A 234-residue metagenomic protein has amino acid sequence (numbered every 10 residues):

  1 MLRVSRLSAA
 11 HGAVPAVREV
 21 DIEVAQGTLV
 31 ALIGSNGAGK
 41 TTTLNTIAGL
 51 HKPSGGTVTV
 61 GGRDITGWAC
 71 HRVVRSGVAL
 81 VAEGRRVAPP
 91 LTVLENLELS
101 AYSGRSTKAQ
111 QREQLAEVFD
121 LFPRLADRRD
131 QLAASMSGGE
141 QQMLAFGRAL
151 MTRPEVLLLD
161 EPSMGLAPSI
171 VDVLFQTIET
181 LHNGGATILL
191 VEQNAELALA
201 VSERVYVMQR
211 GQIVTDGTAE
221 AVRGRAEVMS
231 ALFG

Functional and structural regions predicted by a protein language model:
G12, V30, W68, V93-E113 (+1 more regions): ABC-type ATPase nucleotide-binding domains, specifically the catalytic core motifs of the NBD
I33-S35: The feature captures the beta-strand-to-loop junction immediately N-terminal to the Walker
A48: Helix-to-loop junction immediately C-terminal to a conserved catalytic motif
K52, D64-G84, T107-L115, D127-D130 (+1 more regions): ABC ATPase NBD coupling module
L132-M136, E140: Conserved ABC ATPase signature
A149-L150: ABC ATPase C-loop
